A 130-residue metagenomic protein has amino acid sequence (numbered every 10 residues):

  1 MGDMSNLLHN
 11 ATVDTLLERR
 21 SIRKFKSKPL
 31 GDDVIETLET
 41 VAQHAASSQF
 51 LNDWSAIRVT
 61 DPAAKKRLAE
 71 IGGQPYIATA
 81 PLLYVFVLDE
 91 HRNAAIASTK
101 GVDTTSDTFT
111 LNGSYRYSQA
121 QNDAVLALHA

Functional and structural regions predicted by a protein language model:
M1-A130: Acidic, surface-exposed loops and disordered segments
